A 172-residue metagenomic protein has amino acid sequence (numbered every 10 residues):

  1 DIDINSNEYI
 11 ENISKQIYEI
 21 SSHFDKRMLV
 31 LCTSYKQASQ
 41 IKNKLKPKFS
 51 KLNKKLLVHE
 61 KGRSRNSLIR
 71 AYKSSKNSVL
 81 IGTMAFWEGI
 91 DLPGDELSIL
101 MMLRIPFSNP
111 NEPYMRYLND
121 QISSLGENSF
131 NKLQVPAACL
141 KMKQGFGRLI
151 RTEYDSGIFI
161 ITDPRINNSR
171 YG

Functional and structural regions predicted by a protein language model:
D1-G172: ASCE RecA-like P-loop NTPase motor cores that couple ATP hydrolysis to mechanical translocation on nucleic acids
